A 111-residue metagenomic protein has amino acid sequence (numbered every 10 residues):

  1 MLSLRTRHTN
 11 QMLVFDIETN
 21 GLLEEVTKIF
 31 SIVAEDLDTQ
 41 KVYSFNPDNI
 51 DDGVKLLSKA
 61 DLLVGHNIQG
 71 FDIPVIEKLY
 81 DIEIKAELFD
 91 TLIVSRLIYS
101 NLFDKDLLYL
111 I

Functional and structural regions predicted by a protein language model:
L2-R5, N10-F15, L23-E24, I29-I111: Conserved DEDDh/DEDDy metal-dependent 3′-5′ exonuclease domain
N20: Conserved Rossmann-like nucleotide-cofactor binding loop
